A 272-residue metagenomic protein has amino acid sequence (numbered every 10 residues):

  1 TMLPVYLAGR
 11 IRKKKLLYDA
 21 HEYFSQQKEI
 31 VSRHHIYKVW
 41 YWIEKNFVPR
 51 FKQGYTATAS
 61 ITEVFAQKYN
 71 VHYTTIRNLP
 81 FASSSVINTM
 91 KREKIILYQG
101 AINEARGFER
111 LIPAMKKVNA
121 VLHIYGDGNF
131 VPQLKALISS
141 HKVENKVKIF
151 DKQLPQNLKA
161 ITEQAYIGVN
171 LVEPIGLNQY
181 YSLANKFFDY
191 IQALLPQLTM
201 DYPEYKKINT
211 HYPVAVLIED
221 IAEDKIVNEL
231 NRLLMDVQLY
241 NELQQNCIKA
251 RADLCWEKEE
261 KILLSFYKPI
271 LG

Functional and structural regions predicted by a protein language model:
L3, L7-R12, Y18, H35-T56 (+1 more regions): Membrane-proximal helix-turn-helix segments that form the acceptor-binding/catalytic region of lipid-linked
Y55, I87-M115, N119-H123, Q244 (+1 more regions): Conserved donor-binding/catalytic core segment of Leloir-type glycosyltransferases
I61-A82, N88: Helix-loop-beta element that forms the nucleotide-linked donor phosphate-binding surface in glycosyltransferases
Y125, P132-A160, I167: Nucleotide-activated donor-binding/catalytic signature segment of Leloir-type glycosyltransferases, i.e., the conserved
K159, Y180-A193, P203-K207: Short alpha-helical segment that forms part of, or immediately flanks, the ligand-binding pocket in carbohydrate-active
T162-Y180, L195: Acidic donor-binding loop of glycosyltransferase active sites
Y212-E223, R232-Q238: Conserved acidic donor-binding segment of nucleotide-sugar-dependent glycosyltransferases
I221, K225, Q238-K268: A charged, aromatic-enriched C-terminal amphipathic alpha-helix characteristic of glycosyltransferases across folds
